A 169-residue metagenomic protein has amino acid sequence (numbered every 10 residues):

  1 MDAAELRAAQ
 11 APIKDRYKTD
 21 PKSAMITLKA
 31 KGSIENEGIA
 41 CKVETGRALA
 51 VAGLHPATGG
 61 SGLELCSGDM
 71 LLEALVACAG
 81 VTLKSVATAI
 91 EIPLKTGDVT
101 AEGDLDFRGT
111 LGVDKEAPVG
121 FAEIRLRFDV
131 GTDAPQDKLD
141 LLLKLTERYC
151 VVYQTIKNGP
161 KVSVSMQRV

Functional and structural regions predicted by a protein language model:
M1-E73, S85-V169: Extended beta-strand/beta-hairpin segments
A74-A79: Alpha-helical metal-binding/catalytic segments enriched in His/Glu/Asp
